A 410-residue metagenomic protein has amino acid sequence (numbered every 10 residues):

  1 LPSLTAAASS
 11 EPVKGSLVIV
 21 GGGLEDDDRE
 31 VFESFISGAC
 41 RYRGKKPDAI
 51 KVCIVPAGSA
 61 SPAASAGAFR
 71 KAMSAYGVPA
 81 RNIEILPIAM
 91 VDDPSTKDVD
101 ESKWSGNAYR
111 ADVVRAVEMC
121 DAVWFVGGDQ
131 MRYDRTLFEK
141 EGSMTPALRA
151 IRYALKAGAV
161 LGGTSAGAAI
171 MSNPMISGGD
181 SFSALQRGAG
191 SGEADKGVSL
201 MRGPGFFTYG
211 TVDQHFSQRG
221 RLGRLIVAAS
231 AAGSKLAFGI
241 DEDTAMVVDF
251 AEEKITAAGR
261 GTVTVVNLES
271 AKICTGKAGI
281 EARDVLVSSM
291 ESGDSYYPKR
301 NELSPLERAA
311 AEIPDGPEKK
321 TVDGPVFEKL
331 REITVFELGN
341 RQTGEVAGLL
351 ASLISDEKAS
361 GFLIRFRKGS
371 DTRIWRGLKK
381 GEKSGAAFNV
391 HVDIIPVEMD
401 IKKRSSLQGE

Functional and structural regions predicted by a protein language model:
L4, A8-D48, S59-A68, M73-A80 (+2 more regions): C-terminal and late-domain segments of enzyme folds
V18-I19, K51-P56, E84-P87, A122-V126 (+3 more regions): Structural recognition of the beta-strand scaffold that forms the well-ordered cores of secreted hydrolase catalytic
S59-A60, G67-A68, P79-V113: Functional beta-strand-loop-alpha-helix junction segments that form "active/interaction loops" within catalytic
D112, A116, S143-G158: Catalytic-core regions built around general acid/base machinery
W124-G127, A150-I176: Catalytic nucleophile loop
Q130-M144: Glycine/threonine-rich flexible loop motifs
Q130-R132, A168-M171, A245-V247: Short, active-site-adjacent cap segments at secondary-structure transitions
